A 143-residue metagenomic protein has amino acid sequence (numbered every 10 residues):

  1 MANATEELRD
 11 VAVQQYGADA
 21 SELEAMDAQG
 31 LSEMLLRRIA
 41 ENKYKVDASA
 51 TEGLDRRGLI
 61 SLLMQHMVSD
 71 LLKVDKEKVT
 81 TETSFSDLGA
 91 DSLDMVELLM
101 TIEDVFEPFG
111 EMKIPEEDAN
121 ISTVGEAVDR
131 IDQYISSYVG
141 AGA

Functional and structural regions predicted by a protein language model:
A2-E77, V105, Y134-A143: Thiotemplate assembly-line natural product biosynthesis machinery
Q15, M95-N120: Phosphopantetheinylated carrier protein domains
D27-G30, S84, N120-V128, D132: Short, structural beta-strand-to-alpha-helix junction motif
S49-R56, T80-L93, K113-T123: Glycine-rich loop motifs involved in handling phospho/adenylate chemistry
L62, L93-V96: Short alpha-helical elements of helix-turn-helix
V74, V79, V96, V124 (+1 more regions): Hydrophobic aliphatic residue packing
K78, S86-D87, E97, I102: Charged, surface-exposed interaction regions in soluble eukaryotic proteins
